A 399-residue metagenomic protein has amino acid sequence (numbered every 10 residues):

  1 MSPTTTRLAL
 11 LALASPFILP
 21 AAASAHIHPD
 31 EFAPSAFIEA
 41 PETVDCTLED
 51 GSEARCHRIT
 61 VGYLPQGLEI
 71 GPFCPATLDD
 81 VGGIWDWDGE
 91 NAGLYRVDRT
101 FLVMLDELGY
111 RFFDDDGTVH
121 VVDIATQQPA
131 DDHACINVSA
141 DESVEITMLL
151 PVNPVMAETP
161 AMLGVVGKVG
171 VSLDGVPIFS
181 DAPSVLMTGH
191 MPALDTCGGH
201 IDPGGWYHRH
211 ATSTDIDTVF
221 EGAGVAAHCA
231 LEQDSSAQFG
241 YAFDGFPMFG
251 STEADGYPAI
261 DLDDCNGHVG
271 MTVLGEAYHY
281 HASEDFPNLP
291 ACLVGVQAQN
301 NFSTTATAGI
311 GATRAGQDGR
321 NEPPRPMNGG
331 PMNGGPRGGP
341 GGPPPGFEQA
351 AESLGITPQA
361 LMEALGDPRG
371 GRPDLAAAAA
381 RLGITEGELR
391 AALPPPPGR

Functional and structural regions predicted by a protein language model:
S2-L10: Bacterial N-terminal signal peptides that target proteins for export
A9-P20: Bacterial N-terminal signal peptides
H26-A36, D45, I260-P340, R399: Long, compositionally biased interface segments
H26-M187: Solvent-exposed N-terminal domain segments of exported/luminal and surface proteins
V144-L150, S172-V176, D202-D217, V273-P287 (+2 more regions): Extracellular/lumenal glycan-associated surfaces
L186-L194, G204-P258: Short helix-loop boundary/capping segments
P192-G199, D261-V269, E363-G366, L375: Short, recurring structural edge motifs at helix starts
R314-E352, M362-A377, R381, R390-R399: Disordered, low-complexity segments in secreted/periplasmic proteins that are enriched in proline
